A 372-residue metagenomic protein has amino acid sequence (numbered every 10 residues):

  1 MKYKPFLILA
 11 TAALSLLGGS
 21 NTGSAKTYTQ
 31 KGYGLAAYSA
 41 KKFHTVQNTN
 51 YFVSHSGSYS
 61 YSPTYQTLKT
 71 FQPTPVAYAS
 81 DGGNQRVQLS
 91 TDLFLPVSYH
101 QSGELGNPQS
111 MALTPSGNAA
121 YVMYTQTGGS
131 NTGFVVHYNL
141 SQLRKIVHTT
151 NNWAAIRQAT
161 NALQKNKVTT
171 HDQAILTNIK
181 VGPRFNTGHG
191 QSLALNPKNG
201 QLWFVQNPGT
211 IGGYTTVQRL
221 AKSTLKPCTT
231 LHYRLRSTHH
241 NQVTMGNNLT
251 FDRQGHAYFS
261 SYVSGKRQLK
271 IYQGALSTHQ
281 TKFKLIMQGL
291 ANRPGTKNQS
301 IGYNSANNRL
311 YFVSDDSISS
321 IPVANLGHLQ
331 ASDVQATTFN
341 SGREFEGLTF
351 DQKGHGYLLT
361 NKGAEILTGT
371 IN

Functional and structural regions predicted by a protein language model:
M1-K26: Sec-dependent N-terminal signal peptides of Gram-positive bacterial secreted proteins and lipoproteins
T29-L105, L113-N178, L220-K226: Beta-propeller domains
P73, G128-V147, T210-K222, G265-A275 (+2 more regions): Structural motif
L89-S102, A174-R184, K226-H240, K282-N292 (+1 more regions): A short beta-strand motif characteristic of beta-propeller blades
G103-A112, F185-S192, T238-F251, R293-Y303 (+1 more regions): Repeated scaffold domains used in trafficking and secretory/extracellular systems, primarily beta-propellers
Q109, S116-A120, K198-G200, Q254-H256 (+2 more regions): Short coil/turn segments that connect the beta-strands within blades of beta-propeller domains
Q268-E344: Intrinsically disordered, low-complexity segments enriched in Gly and acidic/Ser/Thr residues that form flexible
E344-N372: Blade-level signature of beta-propeller repeat domains, shared across WD40, Kelch, NHL, RCC1 and BNR/Asp-box propellers
